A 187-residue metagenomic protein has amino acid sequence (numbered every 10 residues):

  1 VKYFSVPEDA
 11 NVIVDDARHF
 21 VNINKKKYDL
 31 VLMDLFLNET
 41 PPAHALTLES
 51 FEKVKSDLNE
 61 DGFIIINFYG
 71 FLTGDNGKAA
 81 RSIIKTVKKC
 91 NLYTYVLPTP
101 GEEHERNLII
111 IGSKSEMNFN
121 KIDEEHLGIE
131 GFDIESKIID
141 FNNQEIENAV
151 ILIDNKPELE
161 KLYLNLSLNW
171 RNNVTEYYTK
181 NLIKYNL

Functional and structural regions predicted by a protein language model:
V1-I66, T73-I84, K88-C90, E103-E105: The AdoMet/dcAdoMet-binding core of the Class I SAM-like
Y3-F4, V14-F20, L35-F36, A43-A45 (+5 more regions): Aromatic-enriched hydrophobic runs in primary sequence
L37, F68-G70, P98, E116: A mature extracytoplasmic/lumenal domain signature
Y93-L187: Soluble small-group transferase modules, centered on the S-adenosyl donor enzyme superfamily
